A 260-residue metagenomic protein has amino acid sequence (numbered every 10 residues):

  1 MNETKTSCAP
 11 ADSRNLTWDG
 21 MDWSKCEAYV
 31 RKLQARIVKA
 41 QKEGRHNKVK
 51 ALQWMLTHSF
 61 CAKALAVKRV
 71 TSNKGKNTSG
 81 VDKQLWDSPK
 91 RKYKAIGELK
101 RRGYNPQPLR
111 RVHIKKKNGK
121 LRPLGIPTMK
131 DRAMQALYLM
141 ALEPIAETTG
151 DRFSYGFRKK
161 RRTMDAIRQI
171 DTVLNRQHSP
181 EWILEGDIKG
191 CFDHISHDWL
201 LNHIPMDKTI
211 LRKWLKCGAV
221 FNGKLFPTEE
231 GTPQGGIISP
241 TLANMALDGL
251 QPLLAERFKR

Functional and structural regions predicted by a protein language model:
M1-A11: Short, charge-rich, low-complexity alpha-helical interaction segments
A9-T17, Q234: Short, charged, low-complexity loops and linkers
L16-G75, M140-G156: Charged boundary/loop elements
R31, N47-K50, W54, C61-K68 (+11 more regions): Non-catalytic, well-ordered alpha-helical scaffold segments
V49-N118: Phosphate/adenylate-binding "loop-and-lid" substructures adjacent to NTP/NAD/dNTP-binding pockets in NTP-dependent
K74, L99-G103, K116-N118, T128-K130 (+4 more regions): Generic hydrophobic/packing signal
K74-D87, P106-A133, T149-R162, L184-E185 (+2 more regions): Short, conserved non-catalytic motifs in the polymerase core
E98, R102, R152-F153, R158 (+1 more regions): Conserved polymerase palm-domain catalytic core
